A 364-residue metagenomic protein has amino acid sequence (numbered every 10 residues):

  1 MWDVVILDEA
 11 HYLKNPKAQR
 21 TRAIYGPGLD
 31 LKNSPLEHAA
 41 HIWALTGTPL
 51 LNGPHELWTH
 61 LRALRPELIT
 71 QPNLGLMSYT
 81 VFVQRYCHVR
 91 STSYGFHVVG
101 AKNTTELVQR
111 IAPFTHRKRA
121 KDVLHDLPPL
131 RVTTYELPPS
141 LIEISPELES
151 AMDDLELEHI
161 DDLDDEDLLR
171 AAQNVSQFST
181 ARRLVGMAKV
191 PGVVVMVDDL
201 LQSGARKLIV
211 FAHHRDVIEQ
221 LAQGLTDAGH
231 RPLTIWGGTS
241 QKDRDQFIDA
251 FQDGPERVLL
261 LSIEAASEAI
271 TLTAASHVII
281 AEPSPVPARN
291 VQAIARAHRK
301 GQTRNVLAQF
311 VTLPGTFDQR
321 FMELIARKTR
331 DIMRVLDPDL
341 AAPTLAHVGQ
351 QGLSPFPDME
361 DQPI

Functional and structural regions predicted by a protein language model:
M1-V4, N15, Q19-R22: Conserved helix/coil segment N-terminal to the catalytic DExD/H
W2-D3, A39-W43, P255-V258: Loop/turn-to-beta-strand initiation segments
D8-E9: Walker B catalytic acidic pair
A18-A40, A44-L45, T70-R206, A308 (+1 more regions): Inter-lobe coupling linker of SF2 helicases/translocases
E37-H41, T59, L130-V132, A228-H230 (+2 more regions): Short glycine-/polar-rich loops that comprise or flank the Walker A/P-loop and associated switch/sensor motifs
N52-P54, I218-A222, R244-D245, R257-N305: SF2 helicase motor core recognition
I209-F211, E219, T226-A266: Conserved helicase ATPase core of P-loop NTP-dependent helicases/translocases
P285-I294, H298-P363: A conserved SF2-helicase RecA2
